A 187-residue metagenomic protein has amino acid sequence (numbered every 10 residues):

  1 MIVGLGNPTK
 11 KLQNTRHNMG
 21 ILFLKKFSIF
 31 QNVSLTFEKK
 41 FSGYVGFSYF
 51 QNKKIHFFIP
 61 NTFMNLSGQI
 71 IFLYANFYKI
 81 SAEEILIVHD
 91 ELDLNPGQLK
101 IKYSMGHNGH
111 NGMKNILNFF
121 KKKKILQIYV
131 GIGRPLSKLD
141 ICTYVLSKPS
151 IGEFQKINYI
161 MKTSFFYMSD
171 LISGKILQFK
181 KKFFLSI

Functional and structural regions predicted by a protein language model:
M1-Y103, K114, N118-I128, L136-D140 (+2 more regions): Nucleotide and nucleotide-moiety/phosphate-recognizing core
G106: Glycine-rich NAD(P) Rossmann-fold beta1-alpha1 loop
G109-G112: Hydrophobic alpha-helical segments within soluble ligand-binding/sensing domains
T143-E153: Active-site-adjacent mobile loop/cap segments within catalytic or ligand-binding domains
